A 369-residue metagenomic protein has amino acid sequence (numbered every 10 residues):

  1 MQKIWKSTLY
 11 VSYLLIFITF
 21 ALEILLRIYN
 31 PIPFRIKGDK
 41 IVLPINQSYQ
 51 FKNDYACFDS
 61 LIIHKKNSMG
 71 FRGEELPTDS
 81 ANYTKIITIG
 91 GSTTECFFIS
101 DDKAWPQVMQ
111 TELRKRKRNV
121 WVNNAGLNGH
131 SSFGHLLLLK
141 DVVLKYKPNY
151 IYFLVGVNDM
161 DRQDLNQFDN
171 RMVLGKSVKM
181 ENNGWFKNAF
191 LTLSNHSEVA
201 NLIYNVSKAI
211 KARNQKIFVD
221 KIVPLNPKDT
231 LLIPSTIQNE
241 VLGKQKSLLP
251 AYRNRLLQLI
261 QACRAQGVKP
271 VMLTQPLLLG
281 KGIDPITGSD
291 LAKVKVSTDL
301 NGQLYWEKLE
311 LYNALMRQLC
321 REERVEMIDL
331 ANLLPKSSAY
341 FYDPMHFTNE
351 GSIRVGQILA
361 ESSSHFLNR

Functional and structural regions predicted by a protein language model:
T8-Y10, Y252, V325-E326, F341-R369: Histidine-centered active-site loop/cap adjacent to the catalytic His in serine esterases/O-acetyl transfer systems
Y10-L25: Hydrophobic membrane-insertion alpha-helices, especially the h-region of bacterial N-terminal signal peptides
I24-K37, G282: Helix-to-loop transition at the C-terminal end of transmembrane segments
P31-E112, R116-K117, S338: Membrane/wall-proximal cationic-aromatic binding patches
S80, K85-I87, T93-K221: Conserved SGNH/GDSL esterase-like catalytic core that processes O-acyl groups on lipids and polysaccharides
N124-G126, T274-Q275, D329-N332: Residue-level recognition of beta-strand->loop/alpha-helix junctions
N158-R317, K336-S338: Serine-dependent acyl-ester chemistry module
